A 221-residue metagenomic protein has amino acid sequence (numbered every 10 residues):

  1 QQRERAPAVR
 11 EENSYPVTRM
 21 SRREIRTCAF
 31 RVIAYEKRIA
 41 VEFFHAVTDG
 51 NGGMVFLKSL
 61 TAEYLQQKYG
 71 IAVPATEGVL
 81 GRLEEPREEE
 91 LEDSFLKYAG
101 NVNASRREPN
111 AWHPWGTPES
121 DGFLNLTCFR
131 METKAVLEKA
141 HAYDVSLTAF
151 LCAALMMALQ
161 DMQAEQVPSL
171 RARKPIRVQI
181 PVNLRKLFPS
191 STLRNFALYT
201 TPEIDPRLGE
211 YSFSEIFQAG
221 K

Functional and structural regions predicted by a protein language model:
Q1-K58, A62-Q66, L126: Acyl-thioester-dependent condensation/acyltransferase catalytic cores
Q1-R31, D161-K221: Acyl-thioester-dependent acyl-group transfer interface
C28-I39, P114-L184: Gly/Ser/Thr-rich phosphate-binding loops and adjoining beta-strand/alpha-helix segments that form adenosine-phosphate
A46-T48, M157, R185-L187: Short, solvent-exposed loop/turn segments at secondary-structure junctions
A46-V47, H141, V145, P206: Short, charged/polar micro-motifs that form catalytic or ligand-binding hotspots
V47, N51-V55, S59-E138: Non-catalytic, low-complexity flexible loops and terminal extensions
D49-L57, T148, F213, F217: Short, charged, low-complexity patches
K58-T61, A154-A158, L198-P202: Amphipathic alpha-helical scaffolding segments
